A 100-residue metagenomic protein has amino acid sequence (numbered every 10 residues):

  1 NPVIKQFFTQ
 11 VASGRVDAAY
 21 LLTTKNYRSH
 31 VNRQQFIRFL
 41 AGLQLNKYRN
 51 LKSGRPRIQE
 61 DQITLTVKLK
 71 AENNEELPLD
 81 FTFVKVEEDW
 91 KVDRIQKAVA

Functional and structural regions predicted by a protein language model:
P2, Q6-T64: Short solvent-exposed beta->alpha transition segments
R55-A100: Exposed beta-sheet edge and beta->alpha loop/turn motif
